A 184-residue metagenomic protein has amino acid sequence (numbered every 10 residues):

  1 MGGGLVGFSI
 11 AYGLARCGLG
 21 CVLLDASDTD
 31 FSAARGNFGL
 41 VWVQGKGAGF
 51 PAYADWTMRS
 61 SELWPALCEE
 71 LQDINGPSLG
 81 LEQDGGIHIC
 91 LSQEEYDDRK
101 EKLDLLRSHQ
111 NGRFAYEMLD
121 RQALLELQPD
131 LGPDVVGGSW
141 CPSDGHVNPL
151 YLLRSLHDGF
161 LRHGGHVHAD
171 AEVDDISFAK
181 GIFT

Functional and structural regions predicted by a protein language model:
M1-L23: N-terminal Rossmann-like FAD-binding beta1-loop-alpha1 element of flavoenzymes
A15-N37: Glycine-rich FAD pyrophosphate-binding loop
C17-L19, L71, R162-H163: Helix C-cap/helix->beta junction micro-motif
G20, A115-E117, H166: Conserved beta-strand segments of alpha/beta enzyme cores
D25, D120, A169-A171: Short loop/edge segments at beta-strand edges and connector loops that shape dinucleotide/nucleotide cofactor-binding
G36, D84, E94, L127-V135 (+1 more regions): A short, glycine/Asx- and small/polar-enriched loop/turn that sits immediately N-terminal to a beta-strand
G39-L127: Dinucleotide-binding Rossmann-like beta1-alpha1 core, especially the glycine-rich loop that anchors the ADP
G132, S139-T184: Helical element adjacent to the flavin cofactor pocket in flavoenzyme catalytic cores
